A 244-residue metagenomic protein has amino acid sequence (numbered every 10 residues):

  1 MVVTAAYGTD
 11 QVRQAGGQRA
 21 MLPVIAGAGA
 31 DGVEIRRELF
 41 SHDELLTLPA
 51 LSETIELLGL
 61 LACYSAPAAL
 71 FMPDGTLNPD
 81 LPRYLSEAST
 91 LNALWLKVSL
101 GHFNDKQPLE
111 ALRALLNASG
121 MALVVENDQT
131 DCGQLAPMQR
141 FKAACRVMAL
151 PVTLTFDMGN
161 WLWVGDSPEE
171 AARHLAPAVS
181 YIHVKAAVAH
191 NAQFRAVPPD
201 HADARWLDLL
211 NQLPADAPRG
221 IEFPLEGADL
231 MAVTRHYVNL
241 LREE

Functional and structural regions predicted by a protein language model:
M1-A6, D10-G29, S89-N92, L135-F156 (+1 more regions): Histidine-acidic metal/acid-base catalytic patches
M1-P82, S89: N-terminal pre-domain/capping segments
A6-G8, R37-L39, A68-L70, L100-N104 (+4 more regions): Active-site-proximal loop/turn and secondary-structure-junction residues that shape catalytic pockets, frequently
E34, C63-Y64, K97, V124 (+3 more regions): Conserved beta-strand positions in the central sheet of alpha/beta enzyme cores
D43-L46, N104, E170: A structural signal for alpha-helical segments
L45-L48, G75-L77, P108-A111, A136-M138 (+2 more regions): Short secondary-structure transition/capping segments
L51-A62, L115-A122, A215-D216, M231-E244: Short, electropositive alpha-helical surface patch
T54-A62, L70-T153: Active-site acidic/histidine proton-transfer and metal-coordination neighborhood in alpha/beta enzyme cores
